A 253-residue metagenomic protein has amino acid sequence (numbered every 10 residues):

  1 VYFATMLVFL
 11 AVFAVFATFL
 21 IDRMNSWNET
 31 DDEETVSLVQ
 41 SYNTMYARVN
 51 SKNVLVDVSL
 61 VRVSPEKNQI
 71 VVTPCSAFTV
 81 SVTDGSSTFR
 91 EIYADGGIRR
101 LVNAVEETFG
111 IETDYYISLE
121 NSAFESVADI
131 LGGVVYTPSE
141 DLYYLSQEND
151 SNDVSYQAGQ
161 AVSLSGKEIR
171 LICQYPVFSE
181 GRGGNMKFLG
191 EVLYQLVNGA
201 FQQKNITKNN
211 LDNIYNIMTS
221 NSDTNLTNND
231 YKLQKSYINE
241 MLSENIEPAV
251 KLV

Functional and structural regions predicted by a protein language model:
V1-T73, Y237-I238, L242-N245: Entry/capping segment at the start of metal-dependent catalytic domains with acidic active-site entry clusters
V39-S41, N53-V58, K67-V72, R100 (+4 more regions): Extracytoplasmic
M45-V54, S64, V71, C75-S86 (+1 more regions): C-terminal solvent-exposed extensions
R48, V105-T113, E120-A123, L131-V135 (+6 more regions): Sec/Tat-exported extracytoplasmic proteins
N50-N53, A77-V82, N121-S126, D141-L145 (+2 more regions): Solvent-exposed loop/turn segments at secondary-structure junctions within structured extracellular/periplasmic domains
I70-G96, E140-S155: Flexible, solvent-exposed short loops/turns enriched in glycine
F89-D114, S122-S126: Membrane-embedded segments
D129-L211: Flexible, polar/acidic helix-loop-strand segments at domain edges
